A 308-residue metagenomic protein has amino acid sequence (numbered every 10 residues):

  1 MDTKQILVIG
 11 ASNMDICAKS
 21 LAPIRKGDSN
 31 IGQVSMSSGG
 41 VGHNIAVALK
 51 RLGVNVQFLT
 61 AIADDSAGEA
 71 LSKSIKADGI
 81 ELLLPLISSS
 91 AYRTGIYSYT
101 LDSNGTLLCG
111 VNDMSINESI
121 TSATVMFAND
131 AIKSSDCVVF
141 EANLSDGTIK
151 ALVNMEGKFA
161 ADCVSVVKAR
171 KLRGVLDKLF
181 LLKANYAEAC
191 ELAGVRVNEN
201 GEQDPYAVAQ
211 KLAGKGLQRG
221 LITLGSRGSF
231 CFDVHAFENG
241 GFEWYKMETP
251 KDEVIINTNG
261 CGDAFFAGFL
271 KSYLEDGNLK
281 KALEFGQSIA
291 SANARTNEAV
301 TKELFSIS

Functional and structural regions predicted by a protein language model:
M1-A77, V254-I255: Glycine-rich phosphate/adenosyl-contacting loop at the front of the ribokinase-like
M1-L7, N30, K168-A169, N200-S308: Conserved phosphate-binding/catalytic region of the ribokinase-like
I6, V56, L82, K158-F159 (+1 more regions): Hydrophobic anchor at the start of a short beta-strand that flanks the dinucleotide cofactor-binding loop
C17, G110, L192-A193, F232 (+1 more regions): Residues that scaffold the ATP/ADP-binding catalytic core of kinase and kinase-like folds
G27-S29, R51-D136, S308: Conserved N-terminal subdomain of the carbohydrate kinase-like
K50, V153, L274: Gly/Ala-rich phosphate-binding loop of Rossmann-like dinucleotide-binding domains, activating on the conserved
C137-A207, R227-S229, V234-A236: Conserved beta-alpha-beta core of the PfkB/ribokinase-like small-molecule kinase fold
